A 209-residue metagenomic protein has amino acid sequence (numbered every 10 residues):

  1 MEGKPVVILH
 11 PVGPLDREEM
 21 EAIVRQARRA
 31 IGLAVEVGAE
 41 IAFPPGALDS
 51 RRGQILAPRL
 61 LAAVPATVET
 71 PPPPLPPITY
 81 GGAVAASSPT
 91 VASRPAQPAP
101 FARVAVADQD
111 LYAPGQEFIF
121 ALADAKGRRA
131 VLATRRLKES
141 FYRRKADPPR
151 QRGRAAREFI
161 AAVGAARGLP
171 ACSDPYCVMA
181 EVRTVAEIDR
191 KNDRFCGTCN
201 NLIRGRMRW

Functional and structural regions predicted by a protein language model:
M1-G3, E19: Acidic, contiguous N-terminal accessory segments
G3-V6, P100, K126, D193: A structure-centric signal for secondary-structure junctions around beta-strands
K4-P14: Fold-level signature of zinc-dependent metallopeptidase catalytic domains
I8, R103, A130-V131, C177-V178 (+1 more regions): Generic structural signal for residues positioned in beta-strands
P14-F159, L169-P170: Metzincin-family zinc-dependent endopeptidase catalytic domain
Y142-W209: The catalytic-center signature of Zn2+-dependent metalloproteases
